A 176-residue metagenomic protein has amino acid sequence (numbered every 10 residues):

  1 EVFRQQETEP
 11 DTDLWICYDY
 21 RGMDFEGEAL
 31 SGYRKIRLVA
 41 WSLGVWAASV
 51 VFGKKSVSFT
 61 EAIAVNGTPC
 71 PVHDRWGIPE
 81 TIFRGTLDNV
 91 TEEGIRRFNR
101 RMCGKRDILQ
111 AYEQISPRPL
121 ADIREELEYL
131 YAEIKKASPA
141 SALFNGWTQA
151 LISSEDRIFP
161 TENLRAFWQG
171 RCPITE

Functional and structural regions predicted by a protein language model:
E1-R34: Active-site catalytic motif of lipid deacylating hydrolases and related acyltransferases
Q5-Q6, G146, P160-G170: Short alpha-helix in the alpha/beta-hydrolase fold that links the catalytic acid
V39-A48: Gly/Ala-rich beta-loop-alpha elbow adjacent to hydrolase catalytic centers
G53-N89, I123-I134: Flexible "cap/lid" loop of the alpha/beta hydrolase fold
P71-Q114: Helix-rich cap/lid subdomain of alpha/beta-hydrolase
Y112-A140, F144-N145: Hydrophobic, aromatic-rich cap/lid helix
L143-F144, A150-I152, D156: Short beta-strand/loop motif that positions the catalytic acidic residue of the alpha/beta-hydrolase fold
